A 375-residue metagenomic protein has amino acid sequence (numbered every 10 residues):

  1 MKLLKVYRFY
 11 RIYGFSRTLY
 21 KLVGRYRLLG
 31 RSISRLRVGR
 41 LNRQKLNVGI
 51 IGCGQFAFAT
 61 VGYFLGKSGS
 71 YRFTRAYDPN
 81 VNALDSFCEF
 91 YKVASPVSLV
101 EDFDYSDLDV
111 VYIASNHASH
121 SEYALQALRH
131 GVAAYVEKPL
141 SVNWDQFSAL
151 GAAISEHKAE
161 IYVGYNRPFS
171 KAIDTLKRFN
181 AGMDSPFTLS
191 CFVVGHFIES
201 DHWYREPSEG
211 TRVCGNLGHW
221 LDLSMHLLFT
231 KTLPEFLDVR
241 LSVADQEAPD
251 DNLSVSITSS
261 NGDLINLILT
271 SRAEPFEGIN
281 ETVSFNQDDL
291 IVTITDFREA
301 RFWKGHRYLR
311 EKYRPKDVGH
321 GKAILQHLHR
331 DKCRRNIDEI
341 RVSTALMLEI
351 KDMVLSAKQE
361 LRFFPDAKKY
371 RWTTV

Functional and structural regions predicted by a protein language model:
M1-L41, V110, H327-V375: C-terminal helix-rich "cap/oligomerization" subdomain common to oxidoreductases
L3-Y91: N-terminal Rossmann-like dinucleotide-binding module
F64-L65, A127, Q326-H327: Short hydrophobic alpha-helical segments of the AMP-binding
T74, D109, F187: Conserved acidic residues
Y91, S95-Y135, P139-G151, V375: Beta-loop-alpha module in the N-terminal Rossmann-like domain of NAD(P)-dependent dehydrogenases, especially those
S141-S200: A contiguous active-site-proximal alpha/beta segment in oxidoreductase catalytic domains
D201-G278: Rossmann-like dinucleotide-binding domain that binds NAD(P)(H)
N261-L325: NAD(P)-dinucleotide binding in Rossmann-like oxidoreductases
